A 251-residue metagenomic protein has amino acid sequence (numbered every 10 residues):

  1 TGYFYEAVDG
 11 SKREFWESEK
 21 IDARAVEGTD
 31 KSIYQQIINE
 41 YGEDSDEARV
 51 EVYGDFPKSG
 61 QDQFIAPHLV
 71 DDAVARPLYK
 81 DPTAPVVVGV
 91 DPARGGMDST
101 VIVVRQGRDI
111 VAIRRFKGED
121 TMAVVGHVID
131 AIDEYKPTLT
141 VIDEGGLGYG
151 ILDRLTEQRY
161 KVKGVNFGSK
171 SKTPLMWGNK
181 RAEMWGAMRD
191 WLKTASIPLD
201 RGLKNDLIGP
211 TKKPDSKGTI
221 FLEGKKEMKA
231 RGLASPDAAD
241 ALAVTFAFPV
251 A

Functional and structural regions predicted by a protein language model:
T1-A7, E19-I21, N39-G60, G145 (+2 more regions): ATP-hydrolysis module of ASCE/P-loop NTPase motor domains, specifically the Walker B Asp-Glu catalytic pair
T1-D44, D109, D130-D133, Y149-K161 (+1 more regions): ASCE P-loop NTPase helicase motor core
Y3, Q106-I220: Mg2+-dependent endonuclease catalytic cores in nucleic-acid-processing enzymes, primarily RNase H-like
S18-K20, V87-G89, I113, V162-G164: Conserved beta-strand scaffold positions in the cores of enzyme catalytic domains, especially in NTP/NDP-utilizing
R24-V90, V104, P214-K217: ATPase catalytic-site recognition across NTP-hydrolyzing enzymes
T83, R94-V101: Short, flexible loop/turn motifs enriched in small residues
V103-R105, L242: Conserved hydrophobic/aromatic positions in well-ordered beta-strands
R114-R115, K204, I208-A251: Acidic two-metal-ion nuclease catalytic site recognized across multiple nuclease folds, prominently DnaQ/RNase D-T
